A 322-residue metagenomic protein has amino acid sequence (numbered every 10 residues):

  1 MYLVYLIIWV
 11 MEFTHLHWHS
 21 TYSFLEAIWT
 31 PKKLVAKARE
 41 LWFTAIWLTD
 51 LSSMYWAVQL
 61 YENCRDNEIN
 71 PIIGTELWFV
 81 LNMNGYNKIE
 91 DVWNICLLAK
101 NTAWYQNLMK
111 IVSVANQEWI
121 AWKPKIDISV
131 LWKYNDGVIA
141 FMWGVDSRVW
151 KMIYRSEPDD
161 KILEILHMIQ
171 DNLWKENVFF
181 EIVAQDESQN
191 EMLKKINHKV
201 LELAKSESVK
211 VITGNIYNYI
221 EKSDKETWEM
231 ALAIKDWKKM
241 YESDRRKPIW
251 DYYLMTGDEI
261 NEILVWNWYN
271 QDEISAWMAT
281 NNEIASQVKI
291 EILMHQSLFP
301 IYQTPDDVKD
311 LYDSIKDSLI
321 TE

Functional and structural regions predicted by a protein language model:
Y2-E322: Phosphodiester-processing cores and adjacent nucleic acid-binding clamps
